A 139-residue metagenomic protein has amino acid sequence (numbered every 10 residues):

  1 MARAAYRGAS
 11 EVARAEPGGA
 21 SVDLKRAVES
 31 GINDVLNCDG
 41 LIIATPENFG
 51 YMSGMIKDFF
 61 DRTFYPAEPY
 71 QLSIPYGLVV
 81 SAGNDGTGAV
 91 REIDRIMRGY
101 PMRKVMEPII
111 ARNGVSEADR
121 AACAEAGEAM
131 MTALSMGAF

Functional and structural regions predicted by a protein language model:
M1-A15: N-terminal beta1-alpha1 ligand-phosphate binding loop
M1-A2, M55, A89, D119-A122: Residues at alpha-helix caps and immediate loop-helix transition turns in enzyme cores, especially N- and C-cap
A2, Y6, I56, G127: Short amphipathic alpha-helical/adjacent loop interface patches that line ligand and macromolecule-binding sites
A5, I93, C123: Aromatic/hydrophobic pocket-lining residues that form π-stacking "cages" and hydrophobic walls in ligand
E16-P17, S30-G31, K104-F139: Glycine-rich phosphate/pyrophosphate-binding loop and the adjoining helix
G19-L24: Generic structural signal for residues in well-ordered beta-strands
A27-K104: Helix-loop-strand module that forms the ligand-binding subsite of alpha/beta enzymes
